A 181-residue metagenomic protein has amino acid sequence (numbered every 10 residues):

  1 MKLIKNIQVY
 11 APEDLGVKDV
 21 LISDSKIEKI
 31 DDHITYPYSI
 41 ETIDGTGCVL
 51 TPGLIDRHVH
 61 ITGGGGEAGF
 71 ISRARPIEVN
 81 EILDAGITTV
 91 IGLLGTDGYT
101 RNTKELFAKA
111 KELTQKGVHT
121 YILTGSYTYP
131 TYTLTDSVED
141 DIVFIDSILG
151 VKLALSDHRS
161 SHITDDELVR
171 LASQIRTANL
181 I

Functional and structural regions predicted by a protein language model:
M1, V9-T51: Histidine-rich, glycine-flanked metal-binding segment
I4, E41-I43, I55, I91 (+2 more regions): Hydrophobic/aromatic beta-strand patches that form the interior of the parallel beta-sheet core in alpha/beta enzyme
I7, S25, G47, H58 (+3 more regions): Divalent metal-coordination and catalytic microenvironments
I40, T100-N102, Y132-T133: Short Asp/Glu-rich motifs
G45-A108: Metal-associated gating/positioning segment near the N- to mid-region
V79, F107-A110, E139, A172: Generic structural signal for well-ordered alpha-helices, preferentially at hydrophobic/aromatic core positions
T114-I181: Metal-coordinating catalytic core of metallo-dependent amide/deamination hydrolases
